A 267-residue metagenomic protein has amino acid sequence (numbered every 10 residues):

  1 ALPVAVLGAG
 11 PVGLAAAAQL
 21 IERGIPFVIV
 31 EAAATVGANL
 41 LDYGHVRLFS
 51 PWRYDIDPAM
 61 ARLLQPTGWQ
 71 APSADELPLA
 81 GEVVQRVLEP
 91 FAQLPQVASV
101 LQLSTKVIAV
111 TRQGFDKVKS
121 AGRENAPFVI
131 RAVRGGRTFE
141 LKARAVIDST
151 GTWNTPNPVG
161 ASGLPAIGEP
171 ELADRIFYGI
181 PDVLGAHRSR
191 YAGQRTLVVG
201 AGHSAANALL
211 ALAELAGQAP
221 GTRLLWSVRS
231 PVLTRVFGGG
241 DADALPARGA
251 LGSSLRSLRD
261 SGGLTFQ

Functional and structural regions predicted by a protein language model:
A1, S104, G193: Phosphate-coordination loops involved in phosphoryl transfer and adenosine-cofactor binding
L2-I29, V198, G202-L215: N-terminal Rossmann-like FAD-binding beta1-loop-alpha1 element of flavoenzymes
P3, R144, Q194: Conserved acidic residues
V12, T35, W153, S204 (+1 more regions): Conserved Rossmann-like nucleotide-cofactor binding loop
A34-V87, P181-G185, L224-R248: Glycine-rich active-site loop/strand segments that organize a redox cofactor
Q70-T155: Feature captures the FAD/FMN-dependent oxidoreductase FAD-binding
A109, A216-Q267: A Rossmann-like FAD-binding core segment of flavoenzymes
D148-Q218, L224: Glycine-rich dinucleotide-binding loop and its adjacent helix/turn
